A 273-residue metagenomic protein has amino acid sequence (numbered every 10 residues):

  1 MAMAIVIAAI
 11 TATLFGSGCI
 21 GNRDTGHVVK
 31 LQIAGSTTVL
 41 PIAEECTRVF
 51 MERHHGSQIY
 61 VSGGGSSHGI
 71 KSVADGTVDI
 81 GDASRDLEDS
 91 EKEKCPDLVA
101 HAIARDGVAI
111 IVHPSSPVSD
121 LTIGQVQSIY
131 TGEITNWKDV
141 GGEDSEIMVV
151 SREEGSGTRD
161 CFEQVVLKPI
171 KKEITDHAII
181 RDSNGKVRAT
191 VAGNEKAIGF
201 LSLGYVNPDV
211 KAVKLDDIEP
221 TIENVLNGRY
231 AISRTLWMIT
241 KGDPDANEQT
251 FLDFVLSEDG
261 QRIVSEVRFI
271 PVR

Functional and structural regions predicted by a protein language model:
M1-T25: Secretory targeting signatures
C19-R273: Exported/periplasmic ABC-transporter solute-binding proteins
